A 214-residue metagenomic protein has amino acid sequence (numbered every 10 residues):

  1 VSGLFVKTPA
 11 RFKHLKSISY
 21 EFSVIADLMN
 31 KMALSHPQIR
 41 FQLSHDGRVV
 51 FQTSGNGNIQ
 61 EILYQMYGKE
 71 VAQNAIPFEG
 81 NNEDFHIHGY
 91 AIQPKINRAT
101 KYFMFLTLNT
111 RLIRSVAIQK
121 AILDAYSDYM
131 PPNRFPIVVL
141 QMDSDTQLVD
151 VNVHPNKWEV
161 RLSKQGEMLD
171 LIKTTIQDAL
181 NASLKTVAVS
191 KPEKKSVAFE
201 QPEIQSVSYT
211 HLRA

Functional and structural regions predicted by a protein language model:
V1-S208, L212: N-terminal phosphate-binding caps/lids of nucleotide- and nucleic-acid-binding domains
